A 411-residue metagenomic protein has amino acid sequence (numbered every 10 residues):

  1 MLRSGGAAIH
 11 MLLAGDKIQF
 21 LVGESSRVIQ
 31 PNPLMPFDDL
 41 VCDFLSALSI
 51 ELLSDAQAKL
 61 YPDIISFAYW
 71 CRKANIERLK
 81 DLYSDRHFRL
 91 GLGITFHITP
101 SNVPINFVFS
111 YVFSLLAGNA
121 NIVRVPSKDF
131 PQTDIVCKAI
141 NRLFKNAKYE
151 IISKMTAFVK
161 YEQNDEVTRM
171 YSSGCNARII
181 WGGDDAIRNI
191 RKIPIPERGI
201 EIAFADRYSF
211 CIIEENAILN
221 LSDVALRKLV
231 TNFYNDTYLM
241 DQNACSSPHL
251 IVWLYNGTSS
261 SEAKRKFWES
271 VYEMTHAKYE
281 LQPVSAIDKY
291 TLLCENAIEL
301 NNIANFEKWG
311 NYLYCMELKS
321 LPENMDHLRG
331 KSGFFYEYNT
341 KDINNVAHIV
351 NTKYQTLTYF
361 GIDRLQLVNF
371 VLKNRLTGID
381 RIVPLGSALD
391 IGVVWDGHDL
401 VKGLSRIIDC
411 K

Functional and structural regions predicted by a protein language model:
M1-G93, V383: N-terminal Rossmann-like NAD(P)+-binding subdomain of aldehyde/semialdehyde dehydrogenases
F44, I140-N141, I187, D223-Y234 (+2 more regions): Well-ordered, non-membrane alpha-helical segments in soluble/globular domains
L79-L143: Conserved small-residue-rich beta-alpha loop and adjacent elements that most often cradle the phosphate/pyrophosphate
K80-F96, N102, V159-R169, Y314-K331: Donor nucleotide-activated moiety binding/catalytic core segment of transferases that use nucleotide-activated donors
P100, I180-G183, N216, L254-N256 (+2 more regions): Structural motif
N121-V125, I179, T358: Short hydrophobic alpha-helical runs that function as membrane-insertion/retention elements
Y149-L250, Y255-G257, V394-K411: Conserved NAD(P)+-binding/catalytic subdomain of aldehyde/semialdehyde dehydrogenases
M240-S247, V252-Q355, Q366-T377, I382-D409: NAD(P)-dependent aldehyde/semialdehyde dehydrogenase
